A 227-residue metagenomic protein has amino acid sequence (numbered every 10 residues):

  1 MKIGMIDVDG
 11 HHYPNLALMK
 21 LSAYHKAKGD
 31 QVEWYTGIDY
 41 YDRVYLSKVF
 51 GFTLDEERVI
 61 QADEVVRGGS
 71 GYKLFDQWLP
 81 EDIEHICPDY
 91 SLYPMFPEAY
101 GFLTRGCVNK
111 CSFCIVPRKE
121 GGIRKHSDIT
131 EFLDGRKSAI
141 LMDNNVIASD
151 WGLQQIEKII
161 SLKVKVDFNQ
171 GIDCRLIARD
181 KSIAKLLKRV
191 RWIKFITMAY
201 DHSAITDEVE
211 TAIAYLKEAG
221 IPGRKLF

Functional and structural regions predicted by a protein language model:
M1-R67, Y72-L74: A short, structured N-terminal alpha-helical element that caps or precedes a catalytic domain
I3-Y13, P88-R124, K137-I147: N-terminal pre-triad scaffold of radical SAM enzymes
G10, Y45-V49, I115-A212, G223-F227: Core AdoMet radical
N15, D42-V44, E56, L74-E81 (+3 more regions): Short, charged, surface-exposed secondary-structure boundary motifs
L18-S22, D55-A62, D76-P80, Q154-I159 (+1 more regions): Short, aromatic/basic amphipathic alpha-helical patches
D39-Y40, Q61, P94-P97, C107 (+3 more regions): Residue-level preference for short coil/turn positions at secondary-structure junctions
E64-L92: Ser/Thr/Gly-rich flexible loops in soluble cytosolic domains mediating phosphotransfer, phosphorylation
